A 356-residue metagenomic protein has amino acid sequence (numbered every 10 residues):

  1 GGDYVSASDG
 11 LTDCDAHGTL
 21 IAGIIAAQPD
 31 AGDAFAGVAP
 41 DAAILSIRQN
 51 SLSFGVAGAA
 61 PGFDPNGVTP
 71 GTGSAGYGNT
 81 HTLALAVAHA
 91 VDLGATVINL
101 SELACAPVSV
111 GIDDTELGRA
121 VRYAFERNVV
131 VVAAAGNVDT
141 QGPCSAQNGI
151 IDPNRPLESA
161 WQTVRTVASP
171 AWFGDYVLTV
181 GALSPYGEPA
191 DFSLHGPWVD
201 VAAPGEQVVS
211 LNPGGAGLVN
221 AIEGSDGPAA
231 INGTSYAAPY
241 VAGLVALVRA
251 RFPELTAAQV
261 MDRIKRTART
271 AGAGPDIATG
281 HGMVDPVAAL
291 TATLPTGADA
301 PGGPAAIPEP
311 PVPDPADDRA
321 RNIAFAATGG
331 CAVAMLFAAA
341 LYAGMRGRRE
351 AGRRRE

Functional and structural regions predicted by a protein language model:
G1, D9-G76, Y176, H195-W198 (+1 more regions): Subtilisin-like serine protease catalytic core
S6-T12, T72-Y77, C105-G111, E188 (+3 more regions): Second-shell loop/turn segments in exported
L11-G18, G76-L83, V110-L117, T163 (+4 more regions): Solvent-exposed, acidic/flexible segments
G18, G23, A75-V97: Substrate-binding/charge-relay-adjacent region of secreted/lumenal peptidase catalytic domains
A26-D30, Q49, A88-T96, L103 (+10 more regions): Sec-exported extracytoplasmic/periplasmic mature domains
Q49, G205-T279: Hydrolase catalytic cores
A104-D200, Q207-A238, R321, T328 (+1 more regions): Substrate-binding/specificity loop regions of serine endopeptidase catalytic domains, predominantly subtilases
F252-R355: C-terminal subdomain of the subtilisin-like protease fold in secreted/lumenal serine endopeptidases
